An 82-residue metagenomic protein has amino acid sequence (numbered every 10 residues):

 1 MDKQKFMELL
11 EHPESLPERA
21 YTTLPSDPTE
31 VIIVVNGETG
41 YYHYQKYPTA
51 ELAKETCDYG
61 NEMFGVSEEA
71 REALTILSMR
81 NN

Functional and structural regions predicted by a protein language model:
M1-V34, E72: Short N-terminal "domain-start" leader segments that mark the transition from disordered tails or signal peptides into
K3, M7-E11, K54-C57, N61 (+2 more regions): Residue-level detector of alpha-helical secondary structure
R19-T22, S26, Y59-M63, L77: Disordered, low-complexity tails and leader-like regions
Y21-T22, P28, E38, P48 (+2 more regions): Intrinsically disordered/low-complexity terminal segments and short unstructured peptides
T39-K54, Y59-M63: A short, exposed loop/beta-hairpin motif centered on an aromatic-Gly-Thr core
R80-N82: Short acidic DE-rich linear segments
